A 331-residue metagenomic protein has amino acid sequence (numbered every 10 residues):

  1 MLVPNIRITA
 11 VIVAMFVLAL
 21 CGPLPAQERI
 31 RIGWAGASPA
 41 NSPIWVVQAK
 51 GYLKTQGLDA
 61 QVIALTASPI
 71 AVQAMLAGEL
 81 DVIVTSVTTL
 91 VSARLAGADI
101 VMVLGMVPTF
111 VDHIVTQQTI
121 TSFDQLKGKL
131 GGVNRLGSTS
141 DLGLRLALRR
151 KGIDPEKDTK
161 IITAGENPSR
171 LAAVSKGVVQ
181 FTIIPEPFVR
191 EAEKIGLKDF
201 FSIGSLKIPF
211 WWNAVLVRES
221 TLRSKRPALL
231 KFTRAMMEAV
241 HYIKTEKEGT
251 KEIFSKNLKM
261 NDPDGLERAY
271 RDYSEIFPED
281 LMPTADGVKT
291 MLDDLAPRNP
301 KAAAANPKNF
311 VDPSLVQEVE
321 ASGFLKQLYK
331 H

Functional and structural regions predicted by a protein language model:
M1-I6: N-terminal secretory signal peptides that target proteins for export/translocation
T9-C21: Bacterial N-terminal signal peptides
G22-A26: Sec/Tat signal peptide C-region and signal peptidase I cleavage site
Q27-K176, Q180-E186, D199-P209: Short, glycine-/small- and polar/acidic-enriched structural segments that line small-molecule recognition paths
T88-T89, I161, P168-K259: Pocket-lining segment of extracytoplasmic ligand-binding domains
T139-P155, A235-G265, K308-F324: Ligand-binding clefts/hinges and TM-proximal coupling segments of bilobed small-molecule sensing domains
R223-A304: Secondary-structure end/capping motifs
D293-H331: Conserved C-terminal helix/tail region of periplasmic/extracytoplasmic solute-binding proteins
